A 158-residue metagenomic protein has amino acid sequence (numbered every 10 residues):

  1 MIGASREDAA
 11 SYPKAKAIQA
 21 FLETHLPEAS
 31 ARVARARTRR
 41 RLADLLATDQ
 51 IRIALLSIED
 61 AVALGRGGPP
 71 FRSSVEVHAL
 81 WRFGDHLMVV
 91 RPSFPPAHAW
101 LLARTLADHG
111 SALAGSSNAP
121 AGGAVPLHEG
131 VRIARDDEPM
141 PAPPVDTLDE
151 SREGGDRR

Functional and structural regions predicted by a protein language model:
M1-A10, A31-R35: Short, well-ordered beta-strand elements
A4, A79-H98: A bilobed periplasmic-binding-protein/Venus flytrap-type ligand-binding module shared by bacterial periplasmic
S11-P27: Short, polar/charged alpha-helical segment
L22-A29, Q50, I58, L106-L113 (+2 more regions): Sec/Tat-exported extracytoplasmic proteins
P27-D44, G122-L127: Short helix-initiation/N-cap motifs at beta->coil->alpha
A47, R52-R72: A ligand-binding cleft/hinge motif common to bilobed small-molecule-binding domains
A63-G84, D136: Ligand-binding "clamshell"
A112-R158: An extracytoplasmic/periplasmic, membrane-proximal ligand-sensing/linker region
